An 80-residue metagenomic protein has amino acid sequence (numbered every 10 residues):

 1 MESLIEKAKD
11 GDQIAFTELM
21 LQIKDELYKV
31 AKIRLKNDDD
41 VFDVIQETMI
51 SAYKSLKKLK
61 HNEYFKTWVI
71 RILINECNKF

Functional and structural regions predicted by a protein language model:
K9-D10, M49-Y64: Sigma70-family region 2
K9-T17, Y28-E47: Short, charged helix-capping/linker segments at alpha-helix termini
L19, I23, L27, T48 (+1 more regions): Residue-level preference for hydrophobic side chains embedded in well-ordered alpha helices
L27, A31, L56, V69 (+1 more regions): Hydrophobic-face residues of short alpha-helical interaction/recognition segments
R34, D38, S55, N62-E63 (+1 more regions): Short coil/turn segments at alpha/beta junctions that flank glycine-rich nucleotide-binding fingerprints
D40-V44, K60, Y64, W68: Alpha-helix N-cap and coil->helix boundary residues
